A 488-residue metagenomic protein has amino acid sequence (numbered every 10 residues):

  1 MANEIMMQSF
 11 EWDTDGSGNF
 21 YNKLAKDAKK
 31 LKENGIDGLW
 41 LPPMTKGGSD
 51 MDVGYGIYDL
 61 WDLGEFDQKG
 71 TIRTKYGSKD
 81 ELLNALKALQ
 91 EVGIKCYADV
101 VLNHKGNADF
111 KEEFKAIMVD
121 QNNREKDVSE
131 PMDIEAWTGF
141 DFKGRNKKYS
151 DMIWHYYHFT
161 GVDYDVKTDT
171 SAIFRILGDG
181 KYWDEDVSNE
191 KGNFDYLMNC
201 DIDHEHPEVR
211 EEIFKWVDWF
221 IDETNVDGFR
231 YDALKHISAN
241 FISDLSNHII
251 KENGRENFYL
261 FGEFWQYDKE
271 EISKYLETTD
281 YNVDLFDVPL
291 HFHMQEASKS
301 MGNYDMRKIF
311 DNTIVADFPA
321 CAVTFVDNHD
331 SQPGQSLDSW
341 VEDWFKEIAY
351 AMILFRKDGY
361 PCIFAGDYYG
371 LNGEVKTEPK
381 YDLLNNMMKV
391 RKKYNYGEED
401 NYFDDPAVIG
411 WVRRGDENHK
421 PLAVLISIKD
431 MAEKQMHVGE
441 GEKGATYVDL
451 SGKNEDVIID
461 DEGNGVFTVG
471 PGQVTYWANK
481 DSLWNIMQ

Functional and structural regions predicted by a protein language model:
M1-N19, Y196-E205: Boundary/entry segment of secreted carbohydrate-active catalytic domains
A2-M7, K23-E33, P43-T45, S49-G64 (+5 more regions): Active-site-proximal helices and loops of the catalytic beta/alpha 8
F20-Y21, I36: N-terminal anchoring/stem segment of glycosyltransferases
D62-A88: Aromatic/His-enriched, Gly/Pro-containing loop or helix-boundary segments that lie immediately adjacent to catalytic
G77, E208-E212, F345: Short secondary-structure boundary/capping elements
V119-N193: Core domains of carbohydrate- and sulfate-ester-processing enzymes
L177-E223, L234: Active-site-adjacent "subsite" loops/lids of carbohydrate-active enzymes
